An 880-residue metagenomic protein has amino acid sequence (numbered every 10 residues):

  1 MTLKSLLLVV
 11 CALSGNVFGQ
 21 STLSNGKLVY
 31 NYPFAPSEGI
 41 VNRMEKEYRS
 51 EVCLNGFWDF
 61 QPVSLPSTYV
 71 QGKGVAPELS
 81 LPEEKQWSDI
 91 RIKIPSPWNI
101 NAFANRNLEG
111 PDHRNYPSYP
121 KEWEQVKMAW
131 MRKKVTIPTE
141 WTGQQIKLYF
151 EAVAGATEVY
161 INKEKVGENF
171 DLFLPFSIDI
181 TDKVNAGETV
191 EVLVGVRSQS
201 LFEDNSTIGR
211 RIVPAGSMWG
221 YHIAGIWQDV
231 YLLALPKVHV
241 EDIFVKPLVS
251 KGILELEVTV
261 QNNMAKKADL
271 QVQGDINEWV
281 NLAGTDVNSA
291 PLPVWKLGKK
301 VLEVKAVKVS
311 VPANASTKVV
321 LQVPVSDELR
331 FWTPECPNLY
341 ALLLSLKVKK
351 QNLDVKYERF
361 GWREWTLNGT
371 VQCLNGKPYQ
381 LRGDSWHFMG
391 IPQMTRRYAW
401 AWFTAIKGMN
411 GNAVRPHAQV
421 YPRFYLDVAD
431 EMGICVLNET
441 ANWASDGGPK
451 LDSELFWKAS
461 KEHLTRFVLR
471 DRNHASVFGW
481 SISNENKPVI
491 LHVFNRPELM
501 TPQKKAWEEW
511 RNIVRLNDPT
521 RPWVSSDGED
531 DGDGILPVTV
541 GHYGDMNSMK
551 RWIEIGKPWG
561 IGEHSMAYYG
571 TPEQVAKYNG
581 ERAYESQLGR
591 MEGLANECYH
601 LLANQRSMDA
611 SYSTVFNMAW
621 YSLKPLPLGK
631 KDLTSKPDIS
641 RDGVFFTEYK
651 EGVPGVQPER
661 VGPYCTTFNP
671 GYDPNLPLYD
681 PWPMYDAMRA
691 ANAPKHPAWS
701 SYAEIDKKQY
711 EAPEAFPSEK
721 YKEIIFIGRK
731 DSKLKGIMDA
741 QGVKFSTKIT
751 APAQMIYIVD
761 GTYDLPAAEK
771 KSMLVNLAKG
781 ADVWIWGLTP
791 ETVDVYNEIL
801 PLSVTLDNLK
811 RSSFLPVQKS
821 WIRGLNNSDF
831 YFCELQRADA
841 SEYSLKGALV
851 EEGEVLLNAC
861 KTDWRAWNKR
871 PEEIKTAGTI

Functional and structural regions predicted by a protein language model:
Q20-C53, F57-D59, L65-V70, A698 (+2 more regions): N-terminal pre-domain segments of enzymes
S21-S24, L28, I40, M44 (+7 more regions): Accessory beta-strand-rich segments of carbohydrate-active enzymes
E45, F244, L343-K407, Q709 (+1 more regions): N-terminal carbohydrate-binding accessory modules
V159-I161, I253-V309, V319: Beta-strand-rich binding/interaction modules
W400-A401, A413-M684, M688, K708: Substrate-binding/catalytic cleft of secreted carbohydrate-active enzymes, primarily glycoside hydrolases
N517, K810-I880: Catalytic beta-strand/loop cores that center a nucleophilic Ser/Cys/Thr and support acyl-enzyme chemistry
E704-D760, G787-L788, L806-K810: Aromatic-Pro/Gly-enriched surface loop or interdomain linker that acts as a lid/target-recognition segment
Y763-A840: A glycine-rich, often tryptophan-bearing local segment used as a flexible ligand/cofactor-contacting loop or short
